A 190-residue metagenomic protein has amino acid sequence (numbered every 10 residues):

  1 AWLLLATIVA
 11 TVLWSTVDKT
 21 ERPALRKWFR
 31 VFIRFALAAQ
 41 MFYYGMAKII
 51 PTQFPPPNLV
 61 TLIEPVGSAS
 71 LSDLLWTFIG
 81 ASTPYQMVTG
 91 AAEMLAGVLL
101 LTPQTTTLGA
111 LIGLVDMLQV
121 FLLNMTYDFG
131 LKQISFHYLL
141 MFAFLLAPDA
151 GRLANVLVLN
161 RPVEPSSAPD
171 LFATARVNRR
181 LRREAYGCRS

Functional and structural regions predicted by a protein language model:
A1-A6, L71-M94: Hydrophobic alpha-helical transmembrane segments
A1-Q53, Q104-S190: Extended, low-polarity transmembrane helix blocks
V17-R22, V66-S72, V88: Short, positively charged
A38, G45, G80, G90 (+2 more regions): Glycine-centered flexibility sites
Y43-A47, T61-P65, E93: Short charge-dense sequence patches
I50-I79: Membrane-interface interhelical connector segments
T77-P84, L101-A110: Short, amphipathic, aromatic/basic-enriched membrane-interface segments that mark the entry/exit of transmembrane
G90-L99, V115-L122: Hydrophobic, membrane-inserted alpha-helices
